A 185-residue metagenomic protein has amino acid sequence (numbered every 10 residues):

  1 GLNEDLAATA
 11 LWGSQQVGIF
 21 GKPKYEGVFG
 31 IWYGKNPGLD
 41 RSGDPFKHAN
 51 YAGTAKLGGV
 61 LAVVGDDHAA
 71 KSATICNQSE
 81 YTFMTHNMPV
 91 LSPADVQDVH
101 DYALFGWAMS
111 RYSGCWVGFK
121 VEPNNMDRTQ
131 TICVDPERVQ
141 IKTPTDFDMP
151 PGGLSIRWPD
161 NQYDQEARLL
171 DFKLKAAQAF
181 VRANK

Functional and structural regions predicted by a protein language model:
G1-Y112, E122: Thiamine diphosphate
P93-K185: Flexible, low-complexity linker and terminal segments
